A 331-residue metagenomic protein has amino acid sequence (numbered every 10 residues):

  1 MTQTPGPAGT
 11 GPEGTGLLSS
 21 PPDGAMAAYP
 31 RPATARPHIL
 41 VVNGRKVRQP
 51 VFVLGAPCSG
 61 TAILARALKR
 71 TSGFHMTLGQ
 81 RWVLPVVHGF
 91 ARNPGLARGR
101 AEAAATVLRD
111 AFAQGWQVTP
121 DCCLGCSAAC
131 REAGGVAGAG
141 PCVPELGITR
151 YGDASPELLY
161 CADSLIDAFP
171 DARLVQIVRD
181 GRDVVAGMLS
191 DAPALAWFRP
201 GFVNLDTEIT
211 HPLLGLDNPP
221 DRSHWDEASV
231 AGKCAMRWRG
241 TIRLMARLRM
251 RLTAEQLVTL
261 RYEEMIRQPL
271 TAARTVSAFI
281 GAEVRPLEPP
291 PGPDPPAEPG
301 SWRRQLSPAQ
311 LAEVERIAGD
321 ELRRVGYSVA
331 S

Functional and structural regions predicted by a protein language model:
M1-F52, L189, W197-F202, D206-S331: PAPS-dependent sulfotransferases, especially Golgi type II membrane carbohydrate sulfotransferases
V41-R70: Walker A (P-loop) phosphate-binding motif
V53-G55, Y151-A154, Q176-V178, T259-R261: Short beta-strand segments
A62-A65, V83-V86, L159-C161, R182-G187 (+1 more regions): Short catalytic/ligand-binding loop motif for oxyanion handling, primarily in non-cytosolic enzymes, centered on
R70, H75-C161, W197-D226: PAPS-dependent sulfation machinery
T71, F169, L252-A254: Acidic-histidine catalytic/liganding microenvironments
A154, A168-L189: Conserved phosphate-donor/acceptor-positioning beta-strand/loop module used by diverse small-molecule
C161-D167: A short acidic, amphipathic alpha-helical/loop segment
